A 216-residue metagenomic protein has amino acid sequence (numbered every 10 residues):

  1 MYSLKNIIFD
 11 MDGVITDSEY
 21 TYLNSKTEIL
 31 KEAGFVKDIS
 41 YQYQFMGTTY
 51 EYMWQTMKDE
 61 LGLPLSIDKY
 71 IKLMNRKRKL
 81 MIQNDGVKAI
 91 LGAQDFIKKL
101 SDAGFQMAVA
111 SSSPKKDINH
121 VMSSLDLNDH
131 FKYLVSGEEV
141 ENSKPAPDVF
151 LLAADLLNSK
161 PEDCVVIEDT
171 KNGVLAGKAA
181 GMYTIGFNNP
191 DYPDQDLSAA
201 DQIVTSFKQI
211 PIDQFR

Functional and structural regions predicted by a protein language model:
M1-N6, K98-S101, P114-R216: Asp-based, Mg2+/Mn2+-dependent phosphohydrolase catalytic module
M1-Y43: Active-site neighborhood of HAD-like aspartate-dependent phosphohydrolases
Y22, M46-M53, Y70-R78, P114: Hydrophobic/aromatic residues within well-ordered alpha-helical segments
I29-L30, T49-P64, V121, A153-A154: Helix-loop "lid/cap" segments that line or gate small-molecule binding pockets
F35, F105, M182: Short phosphate-binding/catalytic loops that engage adenosine nucleotides
F35-Q44, L63-K72, P161: Short, surface-exposed acidic
F45-T49, K88-G92, S113, P145 (+1 more regions): Short beta->alpha linker loops
M57-D95, A103-F105: Metal-dependent phosphoesterase signature
